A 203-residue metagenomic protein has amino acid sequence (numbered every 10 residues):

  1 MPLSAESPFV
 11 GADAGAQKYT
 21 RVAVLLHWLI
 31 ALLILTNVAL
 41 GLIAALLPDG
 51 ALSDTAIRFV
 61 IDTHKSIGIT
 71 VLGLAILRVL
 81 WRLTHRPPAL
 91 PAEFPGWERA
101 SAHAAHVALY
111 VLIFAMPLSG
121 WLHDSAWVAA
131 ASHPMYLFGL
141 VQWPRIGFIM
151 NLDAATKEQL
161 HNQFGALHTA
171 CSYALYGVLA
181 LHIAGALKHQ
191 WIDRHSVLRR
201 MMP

Functional and structural regions predicted by a protein language model:
M1-P203: Membrane-embedded alpha-helical bundles that constitute the cytochrome b-like, heme-associated redox core of multi-pass
